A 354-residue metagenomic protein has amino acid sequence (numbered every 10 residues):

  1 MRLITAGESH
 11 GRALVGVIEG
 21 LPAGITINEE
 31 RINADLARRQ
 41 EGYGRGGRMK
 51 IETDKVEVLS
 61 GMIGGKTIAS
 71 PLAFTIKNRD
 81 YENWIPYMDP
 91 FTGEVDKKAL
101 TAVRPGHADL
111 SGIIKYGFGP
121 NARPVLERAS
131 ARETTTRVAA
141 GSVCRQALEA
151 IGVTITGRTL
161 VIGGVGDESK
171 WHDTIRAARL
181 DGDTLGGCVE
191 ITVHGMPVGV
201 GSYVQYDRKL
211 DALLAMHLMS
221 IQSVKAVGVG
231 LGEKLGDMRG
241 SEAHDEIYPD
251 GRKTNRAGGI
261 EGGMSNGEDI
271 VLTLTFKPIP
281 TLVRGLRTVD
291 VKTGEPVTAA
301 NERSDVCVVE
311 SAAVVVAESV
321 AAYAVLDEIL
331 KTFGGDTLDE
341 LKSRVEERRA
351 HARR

Functional and structural regions predicted by a protein language model:
M1-R354: Generic N-terminal targeting/processing segments that precede catalytic cores or assembly contacts
